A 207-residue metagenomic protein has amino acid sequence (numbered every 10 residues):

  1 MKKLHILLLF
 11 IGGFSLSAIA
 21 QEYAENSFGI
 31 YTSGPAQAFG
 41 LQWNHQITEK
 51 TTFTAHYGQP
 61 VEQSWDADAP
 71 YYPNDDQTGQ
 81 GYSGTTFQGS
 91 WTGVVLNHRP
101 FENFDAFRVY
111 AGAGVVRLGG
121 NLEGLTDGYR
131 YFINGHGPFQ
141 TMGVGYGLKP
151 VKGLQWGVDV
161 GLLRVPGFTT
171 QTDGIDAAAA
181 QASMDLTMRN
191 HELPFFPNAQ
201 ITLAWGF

Functional and structural regions predicted by a protein language model:
M1-A24, F207: Cleavable N-terminal export/targeting peptides
Q21-F28, Q37-F39, I47-T51, D105-V109 (+3 more regions): Outer-envelope beta-barrel architecture signal
Q21-G29, Q63-G81, G124-Y131, T170-E192: Primarily recognizes Gram-negative and organellar outer-membrane beta-barrels
S33-P35: A short acidic Gly-Thr/Ser loop motif
H45-L154, W205: Gram-negative (and chloroplast) outer-membrane scaffold detector with strong preference for beta-barrel transmembrane
Y57-W65, L118-G119, V160-I175: Short, solvent-exposed beta-strand-terminating loops
L193-F207: Outer-membrane beta-barrel "beta-signal"
